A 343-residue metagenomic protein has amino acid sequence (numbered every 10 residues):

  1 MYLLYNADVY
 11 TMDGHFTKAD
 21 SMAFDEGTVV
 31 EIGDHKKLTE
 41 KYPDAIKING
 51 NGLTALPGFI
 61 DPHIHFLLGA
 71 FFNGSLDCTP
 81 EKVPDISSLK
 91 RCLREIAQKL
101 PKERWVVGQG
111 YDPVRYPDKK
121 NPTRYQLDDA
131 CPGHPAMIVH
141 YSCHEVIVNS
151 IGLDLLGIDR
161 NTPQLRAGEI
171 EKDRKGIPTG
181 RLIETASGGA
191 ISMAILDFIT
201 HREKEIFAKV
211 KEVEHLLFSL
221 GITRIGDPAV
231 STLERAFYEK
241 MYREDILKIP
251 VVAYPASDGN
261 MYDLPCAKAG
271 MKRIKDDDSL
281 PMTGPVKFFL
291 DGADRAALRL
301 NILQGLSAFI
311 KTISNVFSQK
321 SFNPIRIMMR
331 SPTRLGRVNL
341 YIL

Functional and structural regions predicted by a protein language model:
Y2-Y5, Y10, G14-D25, V29-C266 (+6 more regions): Divalent metal-binding segments
M241-D245, M271-P281: Acidic (Asp/Glu)-rich catalytic clusters
M282-F288: Short amphipathic
